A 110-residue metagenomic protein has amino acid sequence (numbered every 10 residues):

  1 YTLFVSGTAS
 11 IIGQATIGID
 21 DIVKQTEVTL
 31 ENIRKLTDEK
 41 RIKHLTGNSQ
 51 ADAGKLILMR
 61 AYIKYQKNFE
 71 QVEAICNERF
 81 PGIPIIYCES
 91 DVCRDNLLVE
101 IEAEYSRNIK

Functional and structural regions predicted by a protein language model:
Y1-K110: Short, polar/acidic, helix-capping and beta-turn segments at strand->helix junctions that line the mouths
